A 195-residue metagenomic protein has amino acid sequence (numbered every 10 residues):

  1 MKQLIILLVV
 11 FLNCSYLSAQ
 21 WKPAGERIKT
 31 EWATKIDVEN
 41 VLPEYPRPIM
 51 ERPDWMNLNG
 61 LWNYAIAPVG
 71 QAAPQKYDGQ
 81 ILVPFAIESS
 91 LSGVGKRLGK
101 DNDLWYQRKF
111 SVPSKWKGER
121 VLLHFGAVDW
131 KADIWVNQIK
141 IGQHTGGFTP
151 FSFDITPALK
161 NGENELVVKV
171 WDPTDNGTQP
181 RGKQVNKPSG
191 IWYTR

Functional and structural regions predicted by a protein language model:
M1-W21: Bacterial Sec-dependent N-terminal signal peptides
N13, W32, Y45, I81-V83 (+1 more regions): Short clusters of hydrophobic/aromatic residues that line enzyme substrate/ligand-binding pockets
Q20-W55: N-terminal pre-domain segments of enzymes
E26-K29, I36-V38, I87, K100-D103 (+2 more regions): Extracellular/oxidizing-compartment recognition motifs
P53-N57, N102-W105: Short coil-to-beta-strand transition motifs
G60-V83: Predominantly extracellular/luminal regions of secreted and cell-surface proteins, especially disulfide-bonded
N63-A67, K96-R195: Accessory beta-strand-rich segments of carbohydrate-active enzymes
K76-K96: Aromatic- and Gly/Pro-rich amphipathic surface segment
